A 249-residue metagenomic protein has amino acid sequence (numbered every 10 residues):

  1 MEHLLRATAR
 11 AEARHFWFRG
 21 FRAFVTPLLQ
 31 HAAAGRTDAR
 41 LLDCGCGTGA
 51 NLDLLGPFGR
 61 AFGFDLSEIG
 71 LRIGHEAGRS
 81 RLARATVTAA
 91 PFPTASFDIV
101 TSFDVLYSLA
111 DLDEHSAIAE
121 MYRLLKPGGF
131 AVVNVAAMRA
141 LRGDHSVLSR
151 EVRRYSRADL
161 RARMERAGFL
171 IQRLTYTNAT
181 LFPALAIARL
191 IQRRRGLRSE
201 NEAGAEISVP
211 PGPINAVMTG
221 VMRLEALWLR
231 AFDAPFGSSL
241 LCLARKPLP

Functional and structural regions predicted by a protein language model:
M1-A95, I99-F103, I118, S239-L240 (+1 more regions): Conserved N-terminal segment of class I S-adenosyl-L-methionine
R6-A9, A131-R153, D159-R163: Short, glycine-/aromatic-enriched active-site segment of Class I SAM-dependent methyltransferases
D104-S108: Short catalytic micro-motifs in class I SAM-dependent methyltransferases
H115-F130: A short glycine-rich, Lys/Arg-flanked "PGG" loop and its adjoining helix->strand segment in the class I
F169-A179: Conserved S-adenosyl-L-methionine
L181-G220: C-terminal helical/coil "lid" or tail adjacent to the Rossmann-like core of SAM-dependent
T219-P249: C-terminal lobe and adjacent flexible extensions of AdoMet/dcAdoMet transferase-like proteins
